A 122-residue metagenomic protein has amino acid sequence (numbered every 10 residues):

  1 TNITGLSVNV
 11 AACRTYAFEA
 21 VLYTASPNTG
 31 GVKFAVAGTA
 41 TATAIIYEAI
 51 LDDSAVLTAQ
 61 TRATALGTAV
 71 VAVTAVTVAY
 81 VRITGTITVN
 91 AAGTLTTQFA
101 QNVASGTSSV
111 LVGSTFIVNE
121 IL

Functional and structural regions predicted by a protein language model:
T1-L122: Surface-exposed molecular-recognition determinants
